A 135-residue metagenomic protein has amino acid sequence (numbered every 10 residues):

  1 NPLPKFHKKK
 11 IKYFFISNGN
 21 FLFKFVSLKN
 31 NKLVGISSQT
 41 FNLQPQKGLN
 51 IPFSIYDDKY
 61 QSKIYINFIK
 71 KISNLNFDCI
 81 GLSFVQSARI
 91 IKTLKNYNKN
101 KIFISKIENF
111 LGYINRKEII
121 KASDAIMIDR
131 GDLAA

Functional and structural regions predicted by a protein language model:
N1-A135: Non-catalytic helical/linker scaffolds that mediate oligomerization, partner binding, and domain coupling around large
